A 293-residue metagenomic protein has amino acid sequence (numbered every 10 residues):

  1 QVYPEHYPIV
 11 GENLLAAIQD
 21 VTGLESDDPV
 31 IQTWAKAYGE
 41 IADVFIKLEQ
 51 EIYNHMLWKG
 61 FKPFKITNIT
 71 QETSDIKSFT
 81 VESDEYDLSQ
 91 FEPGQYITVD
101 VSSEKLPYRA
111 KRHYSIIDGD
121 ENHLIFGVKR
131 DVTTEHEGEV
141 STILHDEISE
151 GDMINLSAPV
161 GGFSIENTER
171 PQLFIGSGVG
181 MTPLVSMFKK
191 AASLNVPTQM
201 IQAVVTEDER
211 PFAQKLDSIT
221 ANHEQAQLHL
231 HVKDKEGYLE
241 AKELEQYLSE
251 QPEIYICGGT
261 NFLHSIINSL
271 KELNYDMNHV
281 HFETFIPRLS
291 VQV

Functional and structural regions predicted by a protein language model:
Q1-F61: Globin-like tetrapyrrole-binding proteins
Q1-V2, Y7-G11, W34-I41, F45 (+7 more regions): Long, contiguous hydrophobic alpha-helical segments, chiefly transmembrane helices and signal peptides
V2-I18, Q90-I97, S102-D118, I175 (+1 more regions): Short, charged N-terminal helix-start/capping segments
V10, Q32, G39, E139-V293: FNR/FR-type flavoprotein reductase catalytic core
L24, L106, E166-N167: Surface-exposed helix-capping loop/turn segments at secondary-structure junctions
F45, S74, V291: Short, well-ordered, mixed-charge alpha-helical segments that flank or form enzyme active sites
W58-M153, V204-T206, K233: Ferredoxin-reductase
